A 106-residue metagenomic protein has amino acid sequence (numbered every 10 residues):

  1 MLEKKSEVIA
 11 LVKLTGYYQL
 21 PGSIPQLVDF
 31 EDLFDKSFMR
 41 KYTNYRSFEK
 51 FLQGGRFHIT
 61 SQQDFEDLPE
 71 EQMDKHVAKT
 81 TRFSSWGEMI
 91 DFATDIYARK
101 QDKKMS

Functional and structural regions predicted by a protein language model:
M1-S106: Intrinsically disordered, low-complexity linkers and terminal regions that flank or interleave Cys/His-based
